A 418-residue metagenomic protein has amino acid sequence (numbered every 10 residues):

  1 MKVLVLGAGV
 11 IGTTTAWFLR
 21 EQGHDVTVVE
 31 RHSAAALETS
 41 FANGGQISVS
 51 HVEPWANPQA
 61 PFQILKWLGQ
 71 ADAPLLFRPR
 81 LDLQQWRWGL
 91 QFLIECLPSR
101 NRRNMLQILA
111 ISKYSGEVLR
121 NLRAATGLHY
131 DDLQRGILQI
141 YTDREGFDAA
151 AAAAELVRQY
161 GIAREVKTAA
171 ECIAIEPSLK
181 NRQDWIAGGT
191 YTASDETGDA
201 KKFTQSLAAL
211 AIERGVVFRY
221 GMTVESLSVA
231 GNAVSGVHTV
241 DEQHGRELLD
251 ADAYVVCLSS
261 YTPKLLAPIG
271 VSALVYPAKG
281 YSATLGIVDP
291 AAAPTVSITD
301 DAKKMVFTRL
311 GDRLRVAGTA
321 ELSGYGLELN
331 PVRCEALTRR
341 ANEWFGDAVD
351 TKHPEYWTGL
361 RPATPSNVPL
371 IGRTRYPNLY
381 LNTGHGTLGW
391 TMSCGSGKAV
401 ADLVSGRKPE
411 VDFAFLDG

Functional and structural regions predicted by a protein language model:
K2-V28: N-terminal Rossmann-like FAD-binding beta1-loop-alpha1 element of flavoenzymes
E21-F41: Glycine-rich FAD pyrophosphate-binding loop
N43-Q46, H51, W55-E95, K180 (+2 more regions): Active-site substrate-recognition segment that forms the wall of the catalytic cavity or substrate channel
G44-A169: Dinucleotide-binding Rossmann-like beta1-alpha1 core, especially the glycine-rich loop that anchors the ADP
R103-G116, Q139-A149, A174, T190-A209 (+2 more regions): Short beta-strand to alpha-helix junction loop
D148-Y160, K180-D252: Helical element adjacent to the flavin cofactor pocket in flavoenzyme catalytic cores
V166, L179, A200, V229-G231 (+1 more regions): C-terminal lid/capping helical subdomain adjacent to the catalytic/cofactor pocket in oxidative enzymes
